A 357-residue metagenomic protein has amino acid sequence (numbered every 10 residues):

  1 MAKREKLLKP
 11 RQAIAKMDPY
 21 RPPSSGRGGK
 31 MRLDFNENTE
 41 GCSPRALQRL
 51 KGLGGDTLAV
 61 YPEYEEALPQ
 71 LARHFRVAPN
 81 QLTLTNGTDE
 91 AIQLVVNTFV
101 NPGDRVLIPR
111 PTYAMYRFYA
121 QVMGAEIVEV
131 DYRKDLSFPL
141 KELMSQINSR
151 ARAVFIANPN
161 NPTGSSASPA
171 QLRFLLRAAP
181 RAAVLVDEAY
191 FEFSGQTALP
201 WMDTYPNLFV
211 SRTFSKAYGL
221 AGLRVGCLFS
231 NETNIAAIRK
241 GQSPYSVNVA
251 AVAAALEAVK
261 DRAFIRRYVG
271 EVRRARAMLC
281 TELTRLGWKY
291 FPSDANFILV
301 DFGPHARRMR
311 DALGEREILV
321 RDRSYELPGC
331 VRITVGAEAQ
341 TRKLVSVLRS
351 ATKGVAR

Functional and structural regions predicted by a protein language model:
A2-G87, L94, R357: N-terminal small-domain helix-loop-helix segment of the aminotransferase-like
A78-L82, P102-R105, R150, E188 (+2 more regions): Short acidic capping loops at alpha-helix termini that bridge into adjacent secondary structure
T98-I156: PLP-dependent aminotransferase-like
K134-E192: Active-site phosphate-binding strand-loop segment of PLP-dependent enzymes
A170, D311-L319, S324-R357: PLP-dependent enzyme catalytic core of the Aspartate aminotransferase-like
N207-F291: PLP-dependent aminotransferase class I/II
V272-R273, A277, E282-R316: Conserved PLP-binding catalytic core of the aspartate aminotransferase-like
